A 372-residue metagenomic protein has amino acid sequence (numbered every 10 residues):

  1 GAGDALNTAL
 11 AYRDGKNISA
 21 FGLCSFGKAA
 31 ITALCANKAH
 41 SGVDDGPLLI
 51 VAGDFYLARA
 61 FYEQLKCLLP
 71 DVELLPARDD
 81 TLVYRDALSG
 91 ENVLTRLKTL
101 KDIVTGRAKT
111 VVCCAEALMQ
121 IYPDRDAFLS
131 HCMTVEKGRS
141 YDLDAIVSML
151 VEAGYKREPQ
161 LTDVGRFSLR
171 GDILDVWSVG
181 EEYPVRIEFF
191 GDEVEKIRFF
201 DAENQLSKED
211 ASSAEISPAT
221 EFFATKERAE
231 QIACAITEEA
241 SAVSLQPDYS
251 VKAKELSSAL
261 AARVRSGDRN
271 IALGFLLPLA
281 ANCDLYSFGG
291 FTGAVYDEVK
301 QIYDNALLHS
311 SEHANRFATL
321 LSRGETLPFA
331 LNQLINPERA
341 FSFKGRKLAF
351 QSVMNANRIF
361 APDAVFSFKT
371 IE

Functional and structural regions predicted by a protein language model:
G1-E372: ASCE RecA-like P-loop NTPase motor cores that couple ATP hydrolysis to mechanical translocation on nucleic acids
